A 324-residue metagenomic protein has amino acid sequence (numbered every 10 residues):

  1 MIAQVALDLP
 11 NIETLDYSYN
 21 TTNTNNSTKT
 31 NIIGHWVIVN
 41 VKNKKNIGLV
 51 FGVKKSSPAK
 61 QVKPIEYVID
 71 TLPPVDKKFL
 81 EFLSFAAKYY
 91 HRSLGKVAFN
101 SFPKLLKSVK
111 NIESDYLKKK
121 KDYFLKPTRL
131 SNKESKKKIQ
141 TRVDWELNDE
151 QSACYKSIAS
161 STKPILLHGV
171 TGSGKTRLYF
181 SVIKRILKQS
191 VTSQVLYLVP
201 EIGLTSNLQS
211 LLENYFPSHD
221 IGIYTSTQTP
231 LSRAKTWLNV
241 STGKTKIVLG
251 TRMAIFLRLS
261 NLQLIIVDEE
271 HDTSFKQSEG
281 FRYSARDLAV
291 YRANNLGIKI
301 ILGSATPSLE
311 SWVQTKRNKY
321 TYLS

Functional and structural regions predicted by a protein language model:
M1-T306, E310-W312, K316-S324: Accessory, non-ATPase domains that flank or precede helicase/AAA+ motor cores in DNA-metabolism machines
